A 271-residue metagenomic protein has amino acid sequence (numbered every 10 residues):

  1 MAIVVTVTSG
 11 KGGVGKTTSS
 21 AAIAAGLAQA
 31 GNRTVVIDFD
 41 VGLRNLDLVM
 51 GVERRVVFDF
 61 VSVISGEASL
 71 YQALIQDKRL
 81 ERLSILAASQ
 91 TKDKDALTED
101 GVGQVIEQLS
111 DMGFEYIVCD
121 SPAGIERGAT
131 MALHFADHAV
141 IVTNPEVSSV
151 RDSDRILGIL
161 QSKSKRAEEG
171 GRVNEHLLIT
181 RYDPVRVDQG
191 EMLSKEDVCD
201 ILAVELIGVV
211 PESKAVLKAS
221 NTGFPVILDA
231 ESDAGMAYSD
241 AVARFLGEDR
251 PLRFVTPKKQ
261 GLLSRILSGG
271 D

Functional and structural regions predicted by a protein language model:
V4-A68, Y116: Walker A/P-loop NTP-binding active-site region of P-loop NTPases, recognizing the glycine-rich GxxxxGKT/S
S9, D38, A87-Q90, S121 (+2 more regions): Flexible glycine-/small-residue-rich
G12, V63, L86, D120 (+3 more regions): Residue-level signature of catalytic and energy-coupling elements of molecular machines, predominantly ATP/GTP-dependent
A25, E107, T130-M131: Alpha-helical segments flanking ligand/cofactor-binding loops in enzyme cores
F39-D111, S220-N221: P-loop/Walker-type NTP enzyme "switch/lid" segment
G42, V56, G66, L70 (+9 more regions): Helical mechanochemical/support elements of P-loop NTPase systems and associated helical scaffolds
D111-M112, Y116, P122-I207, K218: Conserved catalytic-core segment of NTP-binding enzymes
A167-D271: C-terminal lobe/tail of nucleotide-utilizing enzymes
